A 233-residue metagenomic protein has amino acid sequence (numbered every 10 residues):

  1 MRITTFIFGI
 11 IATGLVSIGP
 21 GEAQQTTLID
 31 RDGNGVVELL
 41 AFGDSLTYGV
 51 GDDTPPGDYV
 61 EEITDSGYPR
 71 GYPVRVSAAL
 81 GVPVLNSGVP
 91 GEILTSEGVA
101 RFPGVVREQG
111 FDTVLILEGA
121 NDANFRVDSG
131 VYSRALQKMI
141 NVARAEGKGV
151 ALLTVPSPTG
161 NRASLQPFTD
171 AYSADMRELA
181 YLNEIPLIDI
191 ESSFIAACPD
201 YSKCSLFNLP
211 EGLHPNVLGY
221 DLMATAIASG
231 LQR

Functional and structural regions predicted by a protein language model:
M1-I7: Bacterial N-terminal signal peptides that target proteins for export
I7-S17: Bacterial N-terminal signal peptides
Q24-S87, P103-G110: Serine-esterase "nucleophile elbow" of acetyl-processing enzymes
E38-G43, T47-Y48, P83-G88, D112-E118 (+4 more regions): Structural recognition of the beta-strand scaffold that forms the well-ordered cores of secreted hydrolase catalytic
V50-D52, V89, L94-S133, S157-P158: Oxyanion-hole/transition-state-stabilizing segment in secreted/luminal serine hydrolases and related acyltransferases
L117-N121, I140-A171: Active-site segments of SGNH/GDSL-like serine hydrolases that catalyze O-acetyl group transfer/hydrolysis on lipids
S129-Q137, F168-S173: Charged helix-capping and loop-helix junction motifs
S157-R233: Catalytic His-Asp segment of secreted/periplasmic serine-dependent ester chemistry enzymes
